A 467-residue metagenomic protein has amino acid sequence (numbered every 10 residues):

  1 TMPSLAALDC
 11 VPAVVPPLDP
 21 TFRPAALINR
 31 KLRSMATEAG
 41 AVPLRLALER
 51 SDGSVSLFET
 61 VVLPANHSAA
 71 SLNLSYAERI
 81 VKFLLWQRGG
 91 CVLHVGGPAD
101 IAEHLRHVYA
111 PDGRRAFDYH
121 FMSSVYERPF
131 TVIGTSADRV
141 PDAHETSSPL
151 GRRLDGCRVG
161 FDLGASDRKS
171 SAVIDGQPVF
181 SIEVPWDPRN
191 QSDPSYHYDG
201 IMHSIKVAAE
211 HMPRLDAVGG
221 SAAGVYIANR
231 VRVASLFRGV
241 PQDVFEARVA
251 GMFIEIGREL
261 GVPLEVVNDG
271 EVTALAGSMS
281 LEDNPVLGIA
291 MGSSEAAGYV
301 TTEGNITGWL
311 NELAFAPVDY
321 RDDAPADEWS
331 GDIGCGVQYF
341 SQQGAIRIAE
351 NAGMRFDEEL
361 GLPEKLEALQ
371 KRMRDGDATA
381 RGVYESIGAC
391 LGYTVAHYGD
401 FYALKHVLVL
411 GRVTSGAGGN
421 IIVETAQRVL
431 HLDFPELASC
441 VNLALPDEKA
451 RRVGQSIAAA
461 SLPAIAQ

Functional and structural regions predicted by a protein language model:
T1, Y119-D155: Flexible inter-domain linker/hinge segments
P3-E59, A69-N73, H104, R114-A116 (+7 more regions): Glycine/GP-enriched mid-protein hinge/lid loop-to-helix segment characteristic of carbohydrate kinases
N66-E78, L84-R88, A99, H104-T135 (+6 more regions): Glycine-rich phosphate-binding loop and adjoining helix at the ATP-binding site of ATP-dependent phosphoryl-transfer
Q87-P98, R214-A223, Y402-V413: Short glycine-rich phosphate-binding loop at a beta-alpha junction
G97-P98, R153-D155, F161-D167, I289-S294 (+1 more regions): A short acidic Gly-Thr/Ser loop motif
D155-C157, L163-I182, P194, Y198-D199: Structured, charged N-terminal subsegments at the starts of enzyme catalytic cores and at intra-chain domain/subunit
D155-G160, Y198-L215, A396: Short amphipathic alpha-helices and their capping/turn segments at secondary-structure boundaries
V207, S386-L404: Phosphate/ATP-binding catalytic cores across multiple sugar-kinase/actin-like superfamilies, primarily ASKHA
